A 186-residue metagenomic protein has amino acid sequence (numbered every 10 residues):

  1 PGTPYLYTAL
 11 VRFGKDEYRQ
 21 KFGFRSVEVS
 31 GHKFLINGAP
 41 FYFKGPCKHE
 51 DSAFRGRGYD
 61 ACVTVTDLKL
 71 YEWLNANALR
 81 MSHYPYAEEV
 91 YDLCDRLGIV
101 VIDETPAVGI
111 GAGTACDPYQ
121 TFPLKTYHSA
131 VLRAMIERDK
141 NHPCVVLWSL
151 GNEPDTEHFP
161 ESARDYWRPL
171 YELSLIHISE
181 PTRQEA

Functional and structural regions predicted by a protein language model:
P1-E88, L93-V101, V131, N141 (+3 more regions): Secreted/periplasmic carbohydrate-active enzymes, especially glycoside hydrolases
V27-V29, P154, P181: Hydrophobic pocket-lining residues within nucleotide cofactor-binding pockets
E50-R55, I110-A115, P154-H158: A short acidic, helix-capping loop that chelates divalent metal ions and anchors anionic groups
P85-A87, A107-G109, N152-T156: Solvent-exposed loop/turn segments at secondary-structure junctions within structured extracellular/periplasmic domains
A115-L124, G151-L173: Active-site cleft segment of glycoside hydrolase catalytic domains centered on the general acid/base Glu
L124-H142: An active-site-proximal structural segment forming one wall of the substrate-binding cleft that immediately precedes
I176-A186: Single conserved hydrophobic/aromatic residue that forms the stacking wall/gate of nucleotide- or nucleobase-binding
